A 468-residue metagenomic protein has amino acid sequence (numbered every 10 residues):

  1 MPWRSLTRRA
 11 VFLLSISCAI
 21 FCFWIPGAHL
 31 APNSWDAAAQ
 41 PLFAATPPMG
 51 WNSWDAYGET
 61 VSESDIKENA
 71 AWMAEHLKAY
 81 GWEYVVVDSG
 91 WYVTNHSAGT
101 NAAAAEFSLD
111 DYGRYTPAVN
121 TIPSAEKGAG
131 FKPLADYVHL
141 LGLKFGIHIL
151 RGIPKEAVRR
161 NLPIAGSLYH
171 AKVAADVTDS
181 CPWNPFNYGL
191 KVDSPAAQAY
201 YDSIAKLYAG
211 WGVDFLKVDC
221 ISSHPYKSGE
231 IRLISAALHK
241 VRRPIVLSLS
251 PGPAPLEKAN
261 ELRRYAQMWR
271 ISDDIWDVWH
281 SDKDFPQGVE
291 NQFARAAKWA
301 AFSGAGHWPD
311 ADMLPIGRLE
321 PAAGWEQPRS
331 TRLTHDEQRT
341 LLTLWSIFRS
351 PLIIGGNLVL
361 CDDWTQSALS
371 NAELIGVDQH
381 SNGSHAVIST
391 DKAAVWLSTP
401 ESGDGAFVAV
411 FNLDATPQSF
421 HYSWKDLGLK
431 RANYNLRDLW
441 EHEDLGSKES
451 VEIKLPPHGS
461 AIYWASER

Functional and structural regions predicted by a protein language model:
L13-G27: Bacterial N-terminal signal peptides
P47-S53, E83-D88, V93, K144-I149 (+8 more regions): Structural recognition of the beta-strand scaffold that forms the well-ordered cores of secreted hydrolase catalytic
A74-Y137, L141-A209, V213-C220: Aromatic-lined carbohydrate-binding/catalytic grooves of carbohydrate-active enzymes
L143-V158, H239-L256: Aromatic-lined carbohydrate-recognition surfaces of secreted/lumenal glycan-active proteins
A174-D179, K191-D193, A199, S203 (+2 more regions): Glycan-recognition surfaces
R339, W345-F348, I353-G355, S389-L429: Carbohydrate-binding surface patches
T340-I388: Catalytic cores of secreted or luminal carbohydrate-active enzymes
G446-R468: C-terminal beta-strand-rich structural cap/linker in extracellular carbohydrate-active enzymes
